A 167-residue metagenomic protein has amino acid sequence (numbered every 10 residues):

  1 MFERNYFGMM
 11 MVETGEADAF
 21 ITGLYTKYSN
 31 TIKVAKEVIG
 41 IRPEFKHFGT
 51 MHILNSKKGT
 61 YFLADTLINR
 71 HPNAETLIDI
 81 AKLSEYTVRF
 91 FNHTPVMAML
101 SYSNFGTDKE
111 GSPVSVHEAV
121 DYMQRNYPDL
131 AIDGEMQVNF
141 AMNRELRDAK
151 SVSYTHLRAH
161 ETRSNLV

Functional and structural regions predicted by a protein language model:
M1-F2, A19-G23, L63-A64, A131-M136: General beta-strand structural signal in soluble alpha/beta enzymes
M1-F45: N-terminal glycine-rich phosphate/adenylate-binding segment common to multiple enzyme folds
M1-M11, Q137, A141-S153: Glycine-rich oxoanion-binding loops at beta->alpha junctions
V12-E13, Y25-T26, N30-K36, D65-T66 (+3 more regions): Short acidic, glycine/serine/threonine-rich loops at helix termini
G49-N55, T66: Short beta-strand elements
S56-T60: Beta-strand-turn-beta hairpins that frame and shape the catalytic cleft of phosphate-ester-processing enzymes
Y61-L63, L67-G134: Glycine-rich phosphate/diphosphate-binding loop of Rossmann-like nucleotide-binding domains
T155-T162: Conserved small/polar residues in nucleotide/adenosyl-binding loops
